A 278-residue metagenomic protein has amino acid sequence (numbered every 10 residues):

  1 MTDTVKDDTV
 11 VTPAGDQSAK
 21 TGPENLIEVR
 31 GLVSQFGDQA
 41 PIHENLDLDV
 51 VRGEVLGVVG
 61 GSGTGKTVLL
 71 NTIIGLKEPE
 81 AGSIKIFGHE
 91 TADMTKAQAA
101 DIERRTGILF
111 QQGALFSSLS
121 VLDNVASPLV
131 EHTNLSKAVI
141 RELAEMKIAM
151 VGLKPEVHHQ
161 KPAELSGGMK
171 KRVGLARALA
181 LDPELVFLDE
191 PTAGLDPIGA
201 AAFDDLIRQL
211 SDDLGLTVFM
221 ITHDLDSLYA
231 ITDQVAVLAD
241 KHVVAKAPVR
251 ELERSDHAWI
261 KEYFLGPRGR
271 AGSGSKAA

Functional and structural regions predicted by a protein language model:
V59-G61: The feature captures the beta-strand-to-loop junction immediately N-terminal to the Walker
I74: Helix-to-loop junction immediately C-terminal to a conserved catalytic motif
E90, A138-E156: Conserved ABC ATPase "signature" region
K161-L165, M169: Conserved ABC ATPase signature
D182: Conserved catalytic motifs of ABC-family nucleotide-binding domains
V186-D189: Catalytic Walker B motif of ABC-type/P-loop ATPase nucleotide-binding domains
